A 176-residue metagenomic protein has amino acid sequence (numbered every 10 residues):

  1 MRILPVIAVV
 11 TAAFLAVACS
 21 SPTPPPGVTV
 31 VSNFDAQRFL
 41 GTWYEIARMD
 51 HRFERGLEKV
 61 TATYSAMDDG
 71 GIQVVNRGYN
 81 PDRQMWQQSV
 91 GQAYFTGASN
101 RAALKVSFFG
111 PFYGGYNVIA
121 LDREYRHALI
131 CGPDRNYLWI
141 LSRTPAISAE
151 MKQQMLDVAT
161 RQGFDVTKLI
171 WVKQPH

Functional and structural regions predicted by a protein language model:
M1-A8: Bacterial N-terminal signal peptides that target proteins for export
F14, C19-H176: A beta-rich soluble binding module of mature secreted/lumenal proteins
